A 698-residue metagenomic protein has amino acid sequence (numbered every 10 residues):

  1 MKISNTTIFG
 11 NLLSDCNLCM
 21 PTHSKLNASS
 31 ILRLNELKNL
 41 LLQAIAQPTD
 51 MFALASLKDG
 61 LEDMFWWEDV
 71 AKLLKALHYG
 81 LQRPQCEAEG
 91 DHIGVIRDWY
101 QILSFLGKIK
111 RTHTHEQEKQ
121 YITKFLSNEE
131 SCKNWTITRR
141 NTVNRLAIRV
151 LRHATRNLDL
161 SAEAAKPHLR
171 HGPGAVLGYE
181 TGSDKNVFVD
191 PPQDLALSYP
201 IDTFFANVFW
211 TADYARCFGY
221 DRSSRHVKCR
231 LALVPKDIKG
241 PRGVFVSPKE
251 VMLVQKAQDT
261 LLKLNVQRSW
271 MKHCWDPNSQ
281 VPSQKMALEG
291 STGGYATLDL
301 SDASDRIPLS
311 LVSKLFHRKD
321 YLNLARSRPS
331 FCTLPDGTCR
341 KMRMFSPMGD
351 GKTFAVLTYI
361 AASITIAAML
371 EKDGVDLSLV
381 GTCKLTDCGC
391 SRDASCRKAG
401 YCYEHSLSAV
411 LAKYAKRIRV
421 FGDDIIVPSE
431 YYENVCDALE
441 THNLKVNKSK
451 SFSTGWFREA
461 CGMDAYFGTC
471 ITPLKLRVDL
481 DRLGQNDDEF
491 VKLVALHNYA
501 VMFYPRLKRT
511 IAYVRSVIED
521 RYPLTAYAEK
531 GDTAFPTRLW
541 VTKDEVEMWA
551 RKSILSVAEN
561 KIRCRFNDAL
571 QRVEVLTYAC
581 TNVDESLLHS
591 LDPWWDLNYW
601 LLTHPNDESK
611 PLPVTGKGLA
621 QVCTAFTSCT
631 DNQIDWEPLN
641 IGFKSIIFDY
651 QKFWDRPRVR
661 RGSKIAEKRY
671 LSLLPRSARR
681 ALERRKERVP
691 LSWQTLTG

Functional and structural regions predicted by a protein language model:
M1-P241, C388-C390, R397-H405, N434 (+1 more regions): C-terminal, non-catalytic extensions of nucleic-acid polymerases
S224-M271, K341-D373: Conserved pre-motif C helix in the palm subdomain of viral-like polymerases
P235-I238, D336-R340, G468-I471: Short acidic (Asp/Glu) and glycine-rich catalytic loops that position anionic groups and cofactors
P241, F245-L298, T353, L379-C390 (+1 more regions): Active-site-proximal segment of RNA-dependent polymerases
R242-V244, V254-Q255, D305-P308, G468-T469 (+1 more regions): Short helix/loop capping segments that flank catalytic or ligand/cofactor-binding pockets
R268-K272, V446-K450, T472-P473: Acidic/polar loop patches that form or flank catalytic/metal-binding clefts of enzymes that bind anionic ligands
G290-F421, I426-H442, S449-A465, V478-Q485 (+1 more regions): Conserved polymerase palm-domain catalytic core
K475-A500: Extended, charge-rich low-complexity interaction segments
